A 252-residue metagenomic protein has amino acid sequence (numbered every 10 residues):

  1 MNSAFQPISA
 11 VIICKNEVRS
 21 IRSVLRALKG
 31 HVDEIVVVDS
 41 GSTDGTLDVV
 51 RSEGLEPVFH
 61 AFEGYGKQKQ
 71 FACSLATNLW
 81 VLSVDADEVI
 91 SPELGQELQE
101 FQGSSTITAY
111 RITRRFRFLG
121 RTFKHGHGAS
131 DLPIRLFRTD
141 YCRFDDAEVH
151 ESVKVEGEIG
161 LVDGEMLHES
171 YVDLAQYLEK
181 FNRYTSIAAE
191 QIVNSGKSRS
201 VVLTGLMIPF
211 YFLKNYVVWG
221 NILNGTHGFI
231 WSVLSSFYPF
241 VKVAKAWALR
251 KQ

Functional and structural regions predicted by a protein language model:
M1-A27: N-proximal low-complexity "stem/linker" segments adjacent to membrane-targeting elements
R19-R22, D44-E53, E93-L94: Acidic helix N-cap motif at the loop->helix transition within catalytic regions of sugar-transfer enzymes
R26-I35: Short, acidic, metal-binding catalytic loop of nucleotide-sugar glycosyltransferases
A27, D39-D48, D85: A conserved acidic beta->alpha catalytic loop
D33, L47-L75: Conserved donor nucleotide-binding strand/loop of the catalytic core
H60, V84-A86: Cofactor-binding loops of NAD(P)H-dependent oxidoreductases, dominated by short-chain dehydrogenase/reductases
K67-C73, L79-V84, S91-Q252: Catalytic-site signature of metal-activated, phosphate-bearing donor transferases, centered on the GT-A/GT-A-like
